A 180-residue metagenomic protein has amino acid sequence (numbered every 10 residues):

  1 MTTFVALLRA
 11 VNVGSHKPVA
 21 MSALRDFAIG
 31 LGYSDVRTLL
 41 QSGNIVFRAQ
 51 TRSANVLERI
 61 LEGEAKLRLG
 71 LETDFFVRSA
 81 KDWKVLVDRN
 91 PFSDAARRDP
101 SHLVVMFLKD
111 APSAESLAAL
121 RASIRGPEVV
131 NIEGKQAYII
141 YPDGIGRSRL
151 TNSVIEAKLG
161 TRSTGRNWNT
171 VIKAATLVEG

Functional and structural regions predicted by a protein language model:
T2-G180: Surface-exposed, charge/polar-rich loops and edge strands
